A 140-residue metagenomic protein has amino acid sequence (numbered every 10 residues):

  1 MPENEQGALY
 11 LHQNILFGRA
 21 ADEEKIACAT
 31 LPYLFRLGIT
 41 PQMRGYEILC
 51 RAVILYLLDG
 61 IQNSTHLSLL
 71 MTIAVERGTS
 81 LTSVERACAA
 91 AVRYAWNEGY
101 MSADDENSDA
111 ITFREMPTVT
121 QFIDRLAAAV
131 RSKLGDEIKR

Functional and structural regions predicted by a protein language model:
E3-S68, P117-R140: Histone-fold modules and their flanking histone-like tails across chromatin and transcription assemblies
L37-P41, G60-I61, E76-R86, E98-Y100: Short acidic, glycine/proline-enriched loop segments that cap or flank alpha-helices
L55, R93-A95: A short structural micro-motif
G60-V75, M101-D105: Short, charged amphipathic recognition helices of the HTH superfamily and cognate SANT/SANTA-like modules
V75-R77, R86-A89, W96-R140: C-terminal engagement/docking regions of AAA+ P-loop ATPases
